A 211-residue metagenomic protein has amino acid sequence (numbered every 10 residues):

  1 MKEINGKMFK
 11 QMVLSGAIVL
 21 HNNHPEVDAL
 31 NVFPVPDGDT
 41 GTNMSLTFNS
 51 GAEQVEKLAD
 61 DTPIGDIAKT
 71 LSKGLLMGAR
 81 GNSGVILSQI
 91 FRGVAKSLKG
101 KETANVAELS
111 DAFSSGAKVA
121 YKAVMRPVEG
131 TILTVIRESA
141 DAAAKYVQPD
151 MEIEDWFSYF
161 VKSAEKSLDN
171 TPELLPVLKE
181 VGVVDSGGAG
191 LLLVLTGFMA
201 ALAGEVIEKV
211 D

Functional and structural regions predicted by a protein language model:
M1-D211: N-terminal loops that bind phosphate or other acidic moieties and the adjacent beta-alpha structural core
